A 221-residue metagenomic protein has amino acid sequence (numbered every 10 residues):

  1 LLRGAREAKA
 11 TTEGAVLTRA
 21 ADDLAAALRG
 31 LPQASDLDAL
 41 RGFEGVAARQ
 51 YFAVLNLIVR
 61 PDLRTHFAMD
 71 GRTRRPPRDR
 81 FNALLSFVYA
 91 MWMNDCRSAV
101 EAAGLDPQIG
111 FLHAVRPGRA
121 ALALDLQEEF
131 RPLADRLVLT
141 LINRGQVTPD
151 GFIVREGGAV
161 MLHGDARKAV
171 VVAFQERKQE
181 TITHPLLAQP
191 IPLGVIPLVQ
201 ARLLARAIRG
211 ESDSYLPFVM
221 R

Functional and structural regions predicted by a protein language model:
L1-R221: Active-site helix-to-loop segments that bind/position phosphate- or nucleotide-bearing substrates and donors across
